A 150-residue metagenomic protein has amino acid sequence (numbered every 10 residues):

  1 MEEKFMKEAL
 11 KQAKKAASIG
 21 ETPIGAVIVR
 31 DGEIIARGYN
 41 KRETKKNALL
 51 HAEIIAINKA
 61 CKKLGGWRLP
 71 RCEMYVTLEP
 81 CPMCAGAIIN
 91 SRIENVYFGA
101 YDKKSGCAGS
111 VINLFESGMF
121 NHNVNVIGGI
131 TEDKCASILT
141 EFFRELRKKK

Functional and structural regions predicted by a protein language model:
M1-I19, D31, W67, P80-K150: Zinc-dependent deaminase
G20-I24, P70: Short, basic and Ser/Thr-rich N-terminal targeting/leader segments
I24-G32: Short beta-strand scaffold segments in enzyme catalytic cores
R42-T44: A short acidic/small-residue loop/turn micro-motif
N47: Conserved, non-catalytic sequence blocks in retroelement Pol enzymes and Pol-derived host proteins
L50, I54-I89: Helix-adjacent hinge/juxtasegments
